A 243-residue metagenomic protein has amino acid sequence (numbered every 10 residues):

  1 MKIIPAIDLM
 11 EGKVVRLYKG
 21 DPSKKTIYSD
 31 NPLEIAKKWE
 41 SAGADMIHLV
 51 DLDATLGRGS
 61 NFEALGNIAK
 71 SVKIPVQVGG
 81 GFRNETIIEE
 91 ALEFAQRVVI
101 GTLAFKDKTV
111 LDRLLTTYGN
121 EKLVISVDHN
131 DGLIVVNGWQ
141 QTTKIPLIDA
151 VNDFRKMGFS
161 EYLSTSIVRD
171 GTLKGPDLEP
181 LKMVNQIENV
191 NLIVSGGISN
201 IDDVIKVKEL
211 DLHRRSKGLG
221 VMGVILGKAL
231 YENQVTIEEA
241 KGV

Functional and structural regions predicted by a protein language model:
K2-A6, M46, K73-Q77, R97-V99 (+5 more regions): Structural preference for beta-strand elements that scaffold enzyme active sites
I7, R58-G79, R113-V127, G175-I201: Alpha-helix-loop-beta-strand connector modules within alpha/beta enzyme cores
D8, W39, I47, A91 (+5 more regions): Conserved, mostly hydrophobic/aromatic
G12-V14, K19-S23, A95-D170: Conserved anion-binding
Y28-E40, R83-E89, T143-D153: Short, acidic/polar
S41, D45-A91: N-terminal active-site wall of soluble small-molecule enzyme domains
V72, V76-R97, E179-L219, A240: Catalytic cores of alpha/beta
T109-Y118, K208-K217, G223-V243: C-terminal helical cap(s) of enzyme catalytic domains, especially alpha/beta-barrels
